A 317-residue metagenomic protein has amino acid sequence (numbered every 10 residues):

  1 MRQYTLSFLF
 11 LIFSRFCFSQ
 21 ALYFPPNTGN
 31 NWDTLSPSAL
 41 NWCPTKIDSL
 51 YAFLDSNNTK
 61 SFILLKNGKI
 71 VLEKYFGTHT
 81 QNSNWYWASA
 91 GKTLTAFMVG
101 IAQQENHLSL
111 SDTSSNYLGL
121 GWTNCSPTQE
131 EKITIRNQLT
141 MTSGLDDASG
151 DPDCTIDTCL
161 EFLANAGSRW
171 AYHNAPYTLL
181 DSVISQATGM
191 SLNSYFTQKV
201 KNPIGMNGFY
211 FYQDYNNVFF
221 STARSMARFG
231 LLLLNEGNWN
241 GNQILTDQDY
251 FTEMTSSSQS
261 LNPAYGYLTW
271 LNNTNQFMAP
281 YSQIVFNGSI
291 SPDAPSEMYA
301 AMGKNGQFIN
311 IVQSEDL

Functional and structural regions predicted by a protein language model:
M1-A21: Bacterial Sec-dependent N-terminal signal peptides
A21-L40: N-terminal pre-domain segments of enzymes
L50-H79, I309-N310, D316: A short, well-structured edge-of-sheet supersecondary motif
G68, W85-S111, Q138, L180-I184 (+1 more regions): Active-site SXXK
E105-S143, M190-T222: Active-site helix/loop module of the DD-peptidase/beta-lactamase fold, centered on the serine-lysine SxxK catalytic
T140-Y212, N216: A small/polar active-site loop signature that marks catalytic segments
A164, S194, G205-Q313: Penicillin-binding protein/beta-lactamase superfamily catalytic region
